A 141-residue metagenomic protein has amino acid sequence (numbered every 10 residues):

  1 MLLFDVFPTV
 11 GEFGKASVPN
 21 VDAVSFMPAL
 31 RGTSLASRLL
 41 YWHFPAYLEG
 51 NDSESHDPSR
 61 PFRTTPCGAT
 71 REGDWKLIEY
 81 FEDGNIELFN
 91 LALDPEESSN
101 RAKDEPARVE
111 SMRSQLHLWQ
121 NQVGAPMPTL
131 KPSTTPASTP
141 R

Functional and structural regions predicted by a protein language model:
L2-E87, L91, S138: C-terminal cap/loop subdomain of S1 sulfatases and analogous C-terminal strand-loop tails that border
V6, E72, E82-N85, L91-R141: Long, internal low-complexity/basic segments
